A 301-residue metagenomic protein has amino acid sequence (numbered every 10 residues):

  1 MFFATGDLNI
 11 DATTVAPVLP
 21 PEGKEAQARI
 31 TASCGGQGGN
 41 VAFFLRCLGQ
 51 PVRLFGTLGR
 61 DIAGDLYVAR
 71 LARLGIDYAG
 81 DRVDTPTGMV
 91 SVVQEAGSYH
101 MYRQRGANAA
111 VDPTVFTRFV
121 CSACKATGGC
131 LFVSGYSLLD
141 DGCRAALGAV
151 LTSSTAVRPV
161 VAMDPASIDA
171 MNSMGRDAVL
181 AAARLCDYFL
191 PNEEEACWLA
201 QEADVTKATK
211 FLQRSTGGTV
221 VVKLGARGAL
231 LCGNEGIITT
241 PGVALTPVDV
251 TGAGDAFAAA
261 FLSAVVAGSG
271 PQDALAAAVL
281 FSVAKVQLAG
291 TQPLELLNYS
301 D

Functional and structural regions predicted by a protein language model:
M1-F55, I62-A69, R73: Glycine-rich phosphate/adenosyl-contacting loop at the front of the ribokinase-like
M1-L8, R70-R82, E95-Y188, E193-I237: Ribokinase/PfkB-type carbohydrate-kinase core domain
F3, S153, Q201-D301: Conserved phosphate-binding/catalytic region of the ribokinase-like
I10, T14, R60, S167 (+4 more regions): Short, glycine/acidic-enriched loop or turn micro-motifs at the edges of active sites
R29-G36, I62, P86, V111 (+4 more regions): Residues at secondary-structure transition points
L45, N192, G254: Short, conserved phosphate/pyrophosphate- and ester-handling motifs at nucleotide-, phospho-/glycolipid
F55, Y102, T239-P241: Hydrophobic residues at beta-strand termini and immediately following loops that shape nucleotide-binding pockets
